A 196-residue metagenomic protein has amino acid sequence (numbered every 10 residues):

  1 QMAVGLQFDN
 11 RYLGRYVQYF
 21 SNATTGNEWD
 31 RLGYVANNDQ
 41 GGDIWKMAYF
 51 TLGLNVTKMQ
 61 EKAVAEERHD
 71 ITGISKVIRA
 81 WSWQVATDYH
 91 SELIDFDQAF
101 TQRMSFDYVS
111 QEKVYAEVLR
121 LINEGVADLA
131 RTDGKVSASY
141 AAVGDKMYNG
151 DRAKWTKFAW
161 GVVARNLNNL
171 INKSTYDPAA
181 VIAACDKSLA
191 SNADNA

Functional and structural regions predicted by a protein language model:
Q1-S21: Acidic, glycine-rich segments characteristic of secretory precursors and extracytoplasmic regions
S21-A196: Structured, solvent-exposed acidic/aromatic patches
